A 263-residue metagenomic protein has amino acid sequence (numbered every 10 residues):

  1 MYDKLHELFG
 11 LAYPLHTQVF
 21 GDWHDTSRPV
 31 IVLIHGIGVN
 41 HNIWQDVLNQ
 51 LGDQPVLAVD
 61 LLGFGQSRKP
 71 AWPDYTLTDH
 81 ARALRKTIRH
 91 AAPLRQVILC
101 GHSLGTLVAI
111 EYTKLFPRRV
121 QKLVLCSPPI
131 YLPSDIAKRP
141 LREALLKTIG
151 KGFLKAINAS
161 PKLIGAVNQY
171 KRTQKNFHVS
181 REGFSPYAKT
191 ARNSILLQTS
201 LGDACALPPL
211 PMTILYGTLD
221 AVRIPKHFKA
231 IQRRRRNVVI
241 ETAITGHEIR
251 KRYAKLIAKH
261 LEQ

Functional and structural regions predicted by a protein language model:
M1-I31, G52-P55, A81, K86-P93 (+7 more regions): Alpha/beta-hydrolase fold catalytic core
F20-Q66: Conserved HGGG/HGGXW glycine-rich cap/lid loop of the alpha/beta-hydrolase fold
L61-C100: Active-site loop/oxyanion-hole signature of alpha/beta-hydrolase fold enzymes
G101-G105, A109: Gly/Ala-rich beta-loop-alpha elbow adjacent to hydrolase catalytic centers
I110, K114-L115, K122-G152: Flexible "cap/lid" loop of the alpha/beta hydrolase fold
L125, I136, K151-L207: Conserved alpha/beta-hydrolase catalytic His-Asp/Glu region
A191-R233, E241: Conserved serine/cysteine hydrolase catalytic core
T245-L256: Catalytic histidine-centered segment of alpha/beta-hydrolase-like enzymes
